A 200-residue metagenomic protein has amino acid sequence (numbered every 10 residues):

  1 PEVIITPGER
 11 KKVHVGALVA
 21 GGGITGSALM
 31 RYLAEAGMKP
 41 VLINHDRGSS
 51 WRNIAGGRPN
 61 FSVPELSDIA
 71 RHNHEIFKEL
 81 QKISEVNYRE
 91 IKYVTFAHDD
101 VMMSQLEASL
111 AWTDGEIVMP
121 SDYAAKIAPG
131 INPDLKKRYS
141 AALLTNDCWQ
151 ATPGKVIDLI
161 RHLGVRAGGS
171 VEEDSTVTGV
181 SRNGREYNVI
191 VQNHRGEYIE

Functional and structural regions predicted by a protein language model:
P1-A17, Y32-A36: Extreme N-terminal leader/targeting segments of oxidoreductases
K12-V15, H194-E200: Core beta-strand elements of the Rossmann-like FAD/NAD(P) dinucleotide-binding domain in flavoenzyme oxidoreductases
V19-A20, L42: Hydrophobic Val/Ile/Leu positions in short beta-strands of Rossmann-like dinucleotide-binding domains
G21-S27: Glycine-rich Rossmann-fold phosphate-binding loop(s) that bind the pyrophosphate of adenine dinucleotide cofactors
A34-W51: Glycine-rich FAD pyrophosphate-binding loop
I54-G130: Dinucleotide-binding Rossmann-like beta1-alpha1 core, especially the glycine-rich loop that anchors the ADP
D99-E173, G179-R185, I190-Q192, E197: Flavin (FAD/FMN) cofactor-binding and adjacent substrate-gating region of FAD-dependent oxidoreductase domains
